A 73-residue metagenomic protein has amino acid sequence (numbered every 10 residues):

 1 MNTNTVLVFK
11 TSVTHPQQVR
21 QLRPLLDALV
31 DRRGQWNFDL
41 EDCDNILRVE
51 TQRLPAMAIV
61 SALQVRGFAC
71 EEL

Functional and structural regions predicted by a protein language model:
M1-H15: Short glycine-/aliphatic-rich beta-strand segments at the starts of folded cytosolic domains
N4, D31-R33, L63: Alpha-helical structural elements
V6-K10, R23-P24, E50-L73: C-terminal structural segments of small proteins and small subunits
S12-D31: Short amphipathic alpha-helix segments
R32-F38, E71: A short linear hydrophobic-aromatic micro-motif
F38-D39, P55: Poly-acidic low-complexity segments
L40-D44: Short Gly/Ser/Thr- and Asp/Glu-enriched loop/turn motifs at secondary-structure junctions
N45-V49: A generic structural motif
